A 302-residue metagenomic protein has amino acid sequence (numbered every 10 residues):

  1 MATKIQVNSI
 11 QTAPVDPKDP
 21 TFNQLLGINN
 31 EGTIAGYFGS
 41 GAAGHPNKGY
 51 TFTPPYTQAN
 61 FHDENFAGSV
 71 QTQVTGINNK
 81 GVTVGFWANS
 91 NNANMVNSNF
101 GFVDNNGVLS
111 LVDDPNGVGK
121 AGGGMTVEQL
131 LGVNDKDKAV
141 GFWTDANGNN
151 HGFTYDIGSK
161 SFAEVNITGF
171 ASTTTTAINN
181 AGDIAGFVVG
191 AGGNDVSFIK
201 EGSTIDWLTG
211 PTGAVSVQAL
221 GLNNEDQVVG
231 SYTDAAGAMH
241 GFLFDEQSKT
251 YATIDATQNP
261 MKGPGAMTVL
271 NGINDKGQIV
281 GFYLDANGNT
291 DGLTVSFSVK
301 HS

Functional and structural regions predicted by a protein language model:
M1-S302: Residue-level hotspots at or immediately adjacent to binding/recognition sites across diverse folds
